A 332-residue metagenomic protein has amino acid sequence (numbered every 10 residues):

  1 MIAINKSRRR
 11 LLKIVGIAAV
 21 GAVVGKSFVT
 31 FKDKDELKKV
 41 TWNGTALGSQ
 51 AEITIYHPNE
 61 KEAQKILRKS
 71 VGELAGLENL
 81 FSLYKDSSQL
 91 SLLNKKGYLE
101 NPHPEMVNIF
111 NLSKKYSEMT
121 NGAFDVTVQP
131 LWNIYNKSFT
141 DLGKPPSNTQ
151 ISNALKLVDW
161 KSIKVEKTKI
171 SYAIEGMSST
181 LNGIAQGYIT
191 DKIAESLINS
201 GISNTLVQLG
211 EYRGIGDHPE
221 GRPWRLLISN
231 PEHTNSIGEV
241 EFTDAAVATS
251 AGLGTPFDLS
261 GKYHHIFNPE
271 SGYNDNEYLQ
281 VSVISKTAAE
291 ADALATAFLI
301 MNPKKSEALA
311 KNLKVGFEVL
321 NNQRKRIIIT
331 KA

Functional and structural regions predicted by a protein language model:
M1-A332: Mature catalytic core of soluble alpha/beta enzymes
